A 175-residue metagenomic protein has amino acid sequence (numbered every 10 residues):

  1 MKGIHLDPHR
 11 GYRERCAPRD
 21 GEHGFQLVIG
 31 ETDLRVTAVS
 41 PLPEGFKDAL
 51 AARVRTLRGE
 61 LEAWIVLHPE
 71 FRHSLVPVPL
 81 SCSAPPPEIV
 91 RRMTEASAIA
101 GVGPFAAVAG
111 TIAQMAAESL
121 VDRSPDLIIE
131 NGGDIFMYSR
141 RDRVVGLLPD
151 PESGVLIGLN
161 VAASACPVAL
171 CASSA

Functional and structural regions predicted by a protein language model:
K2-F25, E31-A175: Mature catalytic core of soluble alpha/beta enzymes
